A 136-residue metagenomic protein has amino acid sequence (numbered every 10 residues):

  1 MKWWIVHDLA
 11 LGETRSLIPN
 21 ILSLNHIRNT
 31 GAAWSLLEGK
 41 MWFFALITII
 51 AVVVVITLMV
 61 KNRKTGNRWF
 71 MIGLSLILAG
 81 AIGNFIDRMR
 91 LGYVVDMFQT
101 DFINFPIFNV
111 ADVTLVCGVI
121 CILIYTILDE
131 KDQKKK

Functional and structural regions predicted by a protein language model:
M1-K136: Alpha-helical transmembrane bundles and membrane-interface segments of multipass inner-membrane proteins
